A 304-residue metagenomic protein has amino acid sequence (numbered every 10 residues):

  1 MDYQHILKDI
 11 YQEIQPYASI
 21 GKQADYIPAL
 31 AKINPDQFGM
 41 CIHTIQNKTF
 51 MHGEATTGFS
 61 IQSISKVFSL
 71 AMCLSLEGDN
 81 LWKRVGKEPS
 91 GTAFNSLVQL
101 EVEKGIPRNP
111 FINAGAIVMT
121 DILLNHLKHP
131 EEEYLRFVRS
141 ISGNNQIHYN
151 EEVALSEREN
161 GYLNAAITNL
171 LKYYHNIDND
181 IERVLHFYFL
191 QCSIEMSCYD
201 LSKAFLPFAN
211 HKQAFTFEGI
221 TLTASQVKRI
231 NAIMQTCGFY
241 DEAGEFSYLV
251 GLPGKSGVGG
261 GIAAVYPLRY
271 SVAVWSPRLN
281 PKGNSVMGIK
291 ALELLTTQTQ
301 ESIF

Functional and structural regions predicted by a protein language model:
D2-S19, C73-Q191: Active-site-adjacent helix/loop patches that line small-molecule binding or acyl-intermediate pockets
D2-Y3, Q12, Q23-N34, S60-F68 (+2 more regions): Non-catalytic interaction/Regulatory regions outside core domains
Y11, H211-F304: Structured C-terminal helix/loop/strand segments within mature extracytoplasmic catalytic/sensor domains
Q15-H52, G261-A264: A short, well-structured edge-of-sheet supersecondary motif
L30-I33, R108, E159, G251-K255: Short Gly/Pro-enriched turn/cap motifs at secondary-structure boundaries
I45, V67, E195-Q213, Y266-P277: Active-site-proximal alpha-helical segments within enzyme catalytic domains
N47, S60-W82, A204, V272: Active-site SXXK
K128, R158, I167-R229, K282-S285: Penicillin-binding protein/beta-lactamase superfamily catalytic region
